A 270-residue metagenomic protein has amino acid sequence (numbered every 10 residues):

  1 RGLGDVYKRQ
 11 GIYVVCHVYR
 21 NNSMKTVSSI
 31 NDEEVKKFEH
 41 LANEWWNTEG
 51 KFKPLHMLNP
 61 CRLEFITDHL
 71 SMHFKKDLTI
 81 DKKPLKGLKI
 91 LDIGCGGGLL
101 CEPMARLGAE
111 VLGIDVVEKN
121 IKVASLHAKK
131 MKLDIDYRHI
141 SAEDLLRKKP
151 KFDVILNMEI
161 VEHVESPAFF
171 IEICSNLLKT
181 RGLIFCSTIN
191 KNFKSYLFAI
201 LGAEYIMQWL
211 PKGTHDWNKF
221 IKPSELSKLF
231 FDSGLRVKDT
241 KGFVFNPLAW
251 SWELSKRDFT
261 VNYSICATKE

Functional and structural regions predicted by a protein language model:
R1-Y7: Short, small-residue-biased leader/transition segments that mark boundaries at the very start of proteins
M24-F52, H56: N-terminal, positively charged/glycine-rich alpha-helical extensions of SAM-dependent methyltransferases
F52-L55, M131, I206, K228-E270: A C-terminal cap/extension of S-adenosyl-L-methionine-dependent methyltransferases that defines the acceptor-substrate
M57-K86: Conserved alpha-helix/loop element of class I SAM-dependent methyltransferases that forms part of the SAM/SAH-binding
L70, F74, A128, F230: Conserved hydrophobic residues forming the short capping helix/wall of the S-adenosyl-L-methionine
D77-K83, L88-K194, P223, I265-A267: Conserved SAM-binding loop
Q208-E225: Acceptor-substrate binding/catalytic loop of class I
